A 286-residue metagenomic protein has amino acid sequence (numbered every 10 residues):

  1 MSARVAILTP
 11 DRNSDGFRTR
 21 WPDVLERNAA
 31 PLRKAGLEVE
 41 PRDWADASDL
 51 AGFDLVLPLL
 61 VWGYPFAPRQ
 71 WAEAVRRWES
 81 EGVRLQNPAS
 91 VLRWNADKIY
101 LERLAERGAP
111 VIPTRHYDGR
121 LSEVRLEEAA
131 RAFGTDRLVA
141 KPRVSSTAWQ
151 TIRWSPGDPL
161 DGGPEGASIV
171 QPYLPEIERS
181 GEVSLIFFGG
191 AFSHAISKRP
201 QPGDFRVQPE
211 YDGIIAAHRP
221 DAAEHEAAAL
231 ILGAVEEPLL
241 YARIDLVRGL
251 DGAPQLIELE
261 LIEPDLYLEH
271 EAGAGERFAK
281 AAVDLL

Functional and structural regions predicted by a protein language model:
M1-Q86, L121-V124: ATP-binding N-terminal substructure of ATP-dependent carboxylate-amine bond-forming enzymes
S2-T9, V75-G82, P88-S180, A222-H225 (+2 more regions): Active-site nucleotide/adenylate-binding loops and adjacent lid/helix of ATP-dependent enzymes
N28, W71-A74, Y100, A274 (+1 more regions): A general structural detector for well-ordered alpha-helical segments in enzyme core domains, enriched
A35-L37, A109-P110, V235-L240: Short secondary-structure junctions
W44-A47, P172-E176, I244-V247: Short, solvent-exposed loop/turn elements at beta->coil junctions and helix N-caps that rim active or binding pockets
W62, A148, Q201-P202, E260-H270: Glycine-rich phosphate/pyrophosphate-binding beta-alpha loops
T147-E237, Q255: Phosphate-binding site of ATP-dependent enzymes
A222-L286: ATP-dependent carboxylate activation and anion-phosphoryl transfer catalytic cores that bind Mg-ATP to form
